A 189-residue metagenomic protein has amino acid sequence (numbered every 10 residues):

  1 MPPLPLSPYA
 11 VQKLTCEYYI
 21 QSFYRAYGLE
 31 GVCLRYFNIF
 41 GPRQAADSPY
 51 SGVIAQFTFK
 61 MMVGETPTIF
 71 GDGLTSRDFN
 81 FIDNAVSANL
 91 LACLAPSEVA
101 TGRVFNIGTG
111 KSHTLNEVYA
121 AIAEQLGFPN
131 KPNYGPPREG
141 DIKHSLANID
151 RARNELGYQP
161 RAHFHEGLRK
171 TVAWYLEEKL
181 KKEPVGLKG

Functional and structural regions predicted by a protein language model:
M1-C33, A45, P49-Y50, P160: Catalytic helix-loop patch of NAD(P)-dependent Rossmann-fold dehydrogenases
L6, R35-F37, G108: Active-site beta-alpha turn of Rossmann-fold NAD(P)-dependent dehydrogenases/reductases
V32, I39-G41, V53, A85: Conserved sequence/active-site signature of Rossmann-fold short-chain dehydrogenase/reductase
Y36-I39, D72: Active-site loop/turn elements of alpha/beta-hydrolase fold enzymes, especially the short glycine-/histidine-rich
G41-R43, E139: Short beta-strand->alpha-helix junction loop in the catalytic core of nucleotide-activated group-transfer enzymes
P49-G52, D150: Short, hinge-like loop/turn segments at secondary-structure boundaries
M61-G189: C-terminal substrate-binding subdomain of Rossmann-fold SDR/epimerase-dehydratase oxidoreductases
